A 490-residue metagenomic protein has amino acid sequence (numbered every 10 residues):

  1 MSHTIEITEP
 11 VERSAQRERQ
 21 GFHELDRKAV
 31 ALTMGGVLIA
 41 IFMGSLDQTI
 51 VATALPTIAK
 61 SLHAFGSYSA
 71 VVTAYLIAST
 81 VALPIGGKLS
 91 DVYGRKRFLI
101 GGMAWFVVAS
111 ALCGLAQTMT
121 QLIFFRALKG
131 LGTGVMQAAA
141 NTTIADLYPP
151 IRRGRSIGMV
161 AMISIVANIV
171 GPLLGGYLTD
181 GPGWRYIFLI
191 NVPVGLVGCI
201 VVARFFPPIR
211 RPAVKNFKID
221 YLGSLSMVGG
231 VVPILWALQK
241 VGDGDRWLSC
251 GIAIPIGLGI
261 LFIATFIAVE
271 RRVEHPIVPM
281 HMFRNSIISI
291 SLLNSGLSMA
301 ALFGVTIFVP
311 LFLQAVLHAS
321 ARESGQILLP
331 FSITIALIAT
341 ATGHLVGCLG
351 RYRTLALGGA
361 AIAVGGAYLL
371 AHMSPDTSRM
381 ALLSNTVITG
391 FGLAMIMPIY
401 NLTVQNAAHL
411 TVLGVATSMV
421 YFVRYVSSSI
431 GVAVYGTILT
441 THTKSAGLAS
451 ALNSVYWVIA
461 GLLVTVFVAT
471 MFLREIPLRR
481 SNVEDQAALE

Functional and structural regions predicted by a protein language model:
S2-F205, A341-G343, L349-R351, A356 (+2 more regions): Transmembrane-helix bundle of Major Facilitator Superfamily
L32-L46, V51-T53, G66, V72-A74 (+8 more regions): 12-transmembrane solute porter fold
K96, F125-R126, I151, I219-L222 (+2 more regions): Structural detector for helix-capping/boundary residues
M119, A213-V214, V241-W247, P375-D376: Membrane-interface helix caps and helix-loop-helix hairpins in membrane proteins
Y148-G154, P182-Y186, P212-K218, L317-R322: Short juxtamembrane and helix-loop transition motifs at transmembrane-helix boundaries in membrane proteins
V192-R211, V228-K240, L258-V273, V466-R474: C-terminal membrane-cytosol helix-exit motif in multi-pass small-molecule transporters
K215-M227: Membrane-interface "helix-start" segments
N482-E490: Short, highly charged, low-complexity non-transmembrane loops/tails of multi-pass membrane proteins
